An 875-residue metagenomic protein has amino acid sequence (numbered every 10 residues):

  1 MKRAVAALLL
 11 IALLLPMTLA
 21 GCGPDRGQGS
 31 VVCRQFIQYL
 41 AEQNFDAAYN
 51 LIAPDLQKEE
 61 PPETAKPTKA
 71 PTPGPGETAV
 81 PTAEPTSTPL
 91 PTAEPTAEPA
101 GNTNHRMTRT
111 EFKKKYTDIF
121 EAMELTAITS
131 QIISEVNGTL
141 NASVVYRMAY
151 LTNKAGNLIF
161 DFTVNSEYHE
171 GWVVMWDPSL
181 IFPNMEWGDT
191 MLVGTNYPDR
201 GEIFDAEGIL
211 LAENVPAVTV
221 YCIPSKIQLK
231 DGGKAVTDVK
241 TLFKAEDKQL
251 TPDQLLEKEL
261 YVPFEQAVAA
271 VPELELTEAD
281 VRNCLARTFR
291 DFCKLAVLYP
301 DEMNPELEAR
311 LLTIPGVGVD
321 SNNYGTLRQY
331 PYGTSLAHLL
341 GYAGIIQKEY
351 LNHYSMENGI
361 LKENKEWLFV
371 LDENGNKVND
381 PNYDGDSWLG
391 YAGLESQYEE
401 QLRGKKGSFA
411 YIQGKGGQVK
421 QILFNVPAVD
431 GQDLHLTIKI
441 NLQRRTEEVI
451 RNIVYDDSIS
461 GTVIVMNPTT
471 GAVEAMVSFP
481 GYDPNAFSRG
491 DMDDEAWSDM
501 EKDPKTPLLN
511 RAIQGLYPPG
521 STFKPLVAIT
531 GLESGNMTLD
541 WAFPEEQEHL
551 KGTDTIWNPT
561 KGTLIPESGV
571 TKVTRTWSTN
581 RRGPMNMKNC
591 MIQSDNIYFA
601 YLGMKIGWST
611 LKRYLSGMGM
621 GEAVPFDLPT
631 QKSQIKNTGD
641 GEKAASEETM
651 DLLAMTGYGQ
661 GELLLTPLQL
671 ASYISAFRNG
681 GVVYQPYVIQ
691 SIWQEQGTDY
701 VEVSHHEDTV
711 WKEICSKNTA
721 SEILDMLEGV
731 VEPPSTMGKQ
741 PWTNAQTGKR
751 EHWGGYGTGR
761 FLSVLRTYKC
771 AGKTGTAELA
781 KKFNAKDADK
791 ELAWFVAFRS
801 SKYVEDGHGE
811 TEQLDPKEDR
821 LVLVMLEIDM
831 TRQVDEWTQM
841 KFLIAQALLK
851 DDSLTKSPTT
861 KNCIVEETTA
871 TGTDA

Functional and structural regions predicted by a protein language model:
A4-P24: Sec-dependent N-terminal signal peptides of Gram-positive bacterial secreted proteins and lipoproteins
C22-D25, V31-Q35, D46-L140: Short solvent-exposed beta->alpha transition segments
S30-I37, F45, Y49-A53, R109 (+21 more regions): Extracytoplasmic/secreted envelope proteins and their assembly/folding machinery, especially bacterial periplasmic
E98, H105-T462, Y482-P507, R511 (+4 more regions): Extracytoplasmic/periplasmic proteins that interact with beta-lactams or build/remodel peptidoglycan
S408-V429, I438, G461, N467-S521 (+2 more regions): Beta-lactam-recognizing serine transpeptidase/beta-lactamase-like catalytic domain environment
D699, V703-H706, T838-A875: Short, gly/Ser/Thr-rich active-site loops of penicillin-recognizing serine hydrolases
I828-M840: A short acidic/glycine-rich loop-to-helix N-cap element
